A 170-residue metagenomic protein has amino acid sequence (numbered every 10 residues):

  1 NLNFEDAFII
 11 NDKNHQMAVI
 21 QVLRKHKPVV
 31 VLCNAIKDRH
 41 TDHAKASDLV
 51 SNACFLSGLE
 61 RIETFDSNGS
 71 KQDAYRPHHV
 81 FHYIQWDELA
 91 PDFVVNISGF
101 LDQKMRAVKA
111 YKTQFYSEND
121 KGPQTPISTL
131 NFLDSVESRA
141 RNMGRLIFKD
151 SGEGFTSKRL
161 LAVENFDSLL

Functional and structural regions predicted by a protein language model:
N1-A7: A conserved beta-strand->alpha-helix junction
I10-L170: Metal-dependent de-N-acetylase/amidase catalytic core
